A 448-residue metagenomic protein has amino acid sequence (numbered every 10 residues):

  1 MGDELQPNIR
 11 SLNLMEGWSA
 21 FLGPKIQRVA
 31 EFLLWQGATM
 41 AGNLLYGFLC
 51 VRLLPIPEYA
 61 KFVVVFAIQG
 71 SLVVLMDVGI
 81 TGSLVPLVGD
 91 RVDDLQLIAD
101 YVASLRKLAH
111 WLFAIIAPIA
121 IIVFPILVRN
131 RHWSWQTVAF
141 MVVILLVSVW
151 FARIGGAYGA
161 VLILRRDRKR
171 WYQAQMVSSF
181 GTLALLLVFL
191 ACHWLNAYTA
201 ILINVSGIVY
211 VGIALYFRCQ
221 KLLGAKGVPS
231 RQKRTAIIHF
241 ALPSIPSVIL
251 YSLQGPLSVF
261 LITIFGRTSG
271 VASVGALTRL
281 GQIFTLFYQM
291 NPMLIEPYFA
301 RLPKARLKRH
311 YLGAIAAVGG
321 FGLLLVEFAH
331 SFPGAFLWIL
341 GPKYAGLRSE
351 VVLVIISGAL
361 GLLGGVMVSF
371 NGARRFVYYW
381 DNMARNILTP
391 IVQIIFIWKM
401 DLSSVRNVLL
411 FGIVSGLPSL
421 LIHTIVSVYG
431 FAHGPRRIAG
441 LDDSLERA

Functional and structural regions predicted by a protein language model:
D3, G23-G82, S148, L183 (+2 more regions): Signature of the first transmembrane helix
P7, Q27-M40, V65, V74-L127 (+5 more regions): Membrane-water interface segments that mark the loop-to-transmembrane alpha-helix transition
I9-K25, T137, K169, Q173 (+6 more regions): Interhelical loop/hinge segments that connect adjacent transmembrane helices in multipass membrane
L22-L45, R106-H110, V142-L146, K169-M176 (+8 more regions): Hydrophobic faces of transmembrane alpha-helices in multi-pass small-molecule transporters and flippases across diverse
D77-D93, I163, G281-A305, G372-A373: Helix-loop junctions and terminal segments of transmembrane helices in multi-pass membrane transport/translocation
I126-I144, T268, S331-A359, R406: Interfacial segments at transmembrane-helix termini and the short loops linking adjacent helices
A139-V143, Y172-K221, T278, I387-T389 (+1 more regions): Hydrophobic alpha-helical transmembrane segments
W150-Q173, A300-K304, I356-A384: Membrane-interface junctions at transmembrane-helix termini in multi-pass inner-membrane proteins
